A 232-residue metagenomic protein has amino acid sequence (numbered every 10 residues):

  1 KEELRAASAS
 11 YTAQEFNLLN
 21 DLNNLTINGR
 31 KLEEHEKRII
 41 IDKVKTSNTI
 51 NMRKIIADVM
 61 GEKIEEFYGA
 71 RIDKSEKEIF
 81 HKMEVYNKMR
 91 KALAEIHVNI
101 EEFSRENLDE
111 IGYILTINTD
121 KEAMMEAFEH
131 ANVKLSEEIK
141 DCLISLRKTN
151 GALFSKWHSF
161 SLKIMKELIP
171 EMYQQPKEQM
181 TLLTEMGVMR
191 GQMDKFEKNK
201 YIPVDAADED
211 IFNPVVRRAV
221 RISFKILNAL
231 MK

Functional and structural regions predicted by a protein language model:
K1-K232: Long, compositionally biased intrinsically disordered regions
